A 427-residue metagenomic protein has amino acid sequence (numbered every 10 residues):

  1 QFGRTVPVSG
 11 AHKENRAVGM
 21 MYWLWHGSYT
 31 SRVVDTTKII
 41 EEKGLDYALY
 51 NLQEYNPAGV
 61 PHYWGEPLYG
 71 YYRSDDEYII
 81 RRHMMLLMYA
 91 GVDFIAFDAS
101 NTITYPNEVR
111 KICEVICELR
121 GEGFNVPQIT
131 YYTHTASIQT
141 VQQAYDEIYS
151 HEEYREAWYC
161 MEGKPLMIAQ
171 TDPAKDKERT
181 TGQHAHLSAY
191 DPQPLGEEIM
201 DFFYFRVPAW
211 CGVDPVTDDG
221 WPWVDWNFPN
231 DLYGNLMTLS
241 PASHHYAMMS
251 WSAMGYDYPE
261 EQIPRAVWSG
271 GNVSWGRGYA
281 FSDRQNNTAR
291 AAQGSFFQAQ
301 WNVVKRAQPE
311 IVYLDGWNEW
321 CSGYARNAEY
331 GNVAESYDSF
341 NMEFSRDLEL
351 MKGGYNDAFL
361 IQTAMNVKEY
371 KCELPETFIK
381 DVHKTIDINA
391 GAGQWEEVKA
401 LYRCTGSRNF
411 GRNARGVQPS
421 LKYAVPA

Functional and structural regions predicted by a protein language model:
Q1-D387: Glycan-processing catalytic domains of CAZymes
K368-A427: Order/disorder boundary and secretion-linked terminal/linker segments
